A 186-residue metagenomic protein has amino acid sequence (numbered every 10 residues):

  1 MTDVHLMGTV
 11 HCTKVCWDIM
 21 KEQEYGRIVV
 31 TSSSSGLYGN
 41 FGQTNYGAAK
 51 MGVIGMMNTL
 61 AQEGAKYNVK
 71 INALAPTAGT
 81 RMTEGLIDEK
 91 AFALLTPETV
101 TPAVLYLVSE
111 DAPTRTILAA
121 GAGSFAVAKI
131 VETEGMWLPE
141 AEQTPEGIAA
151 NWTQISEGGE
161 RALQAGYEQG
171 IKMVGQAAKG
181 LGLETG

Functional and structural regions predicted by a protein language model:
M1-V10, Y25, V29, V53: Catalytic Tyr-X3-Lys loop
T13, A49: Active-site helix of classical SDR
I19-M20, Y38, I54, T59-K70 (+1 more regions): Active-site-adjacent segment of SDR/Rossmann-fold oxidoreductases
S33: Residue(s) in the substrate-gating loop at a strand-loop-helix junction that position the organic substrate next
G36-Y38, T80: Conserved catalytic-site region of short-chain dehydrogenase/reductase
G39-G47, I87: Active-site loop-to-helix junction immediately N-terminal to the catalytic Tyr of the SDR YXXXK motif in Rossmann-fold
V69-D88: Flexible, glycine-rich beta-alpha linker
A73, A91-L183: C-terminal helical subdomain
